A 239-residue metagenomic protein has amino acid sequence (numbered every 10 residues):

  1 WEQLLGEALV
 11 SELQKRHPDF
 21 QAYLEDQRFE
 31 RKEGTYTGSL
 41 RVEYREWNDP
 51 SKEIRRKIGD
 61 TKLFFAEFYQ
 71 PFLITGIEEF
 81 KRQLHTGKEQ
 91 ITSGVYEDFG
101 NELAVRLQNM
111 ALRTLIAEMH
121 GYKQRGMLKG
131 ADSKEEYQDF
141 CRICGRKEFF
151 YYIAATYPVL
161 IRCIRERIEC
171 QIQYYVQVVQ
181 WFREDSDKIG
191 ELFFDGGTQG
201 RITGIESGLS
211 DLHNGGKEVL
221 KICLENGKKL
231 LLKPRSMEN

Functional and structural regions predicted by a protein language model:
W1-R125: Non-catalytic protein-protein interaction scaffold segments in large eukaryotic complex-forming proteins
Y69-N239: Conserved ATP-binding subdomain of kinase catalytic cores across diverse folds
